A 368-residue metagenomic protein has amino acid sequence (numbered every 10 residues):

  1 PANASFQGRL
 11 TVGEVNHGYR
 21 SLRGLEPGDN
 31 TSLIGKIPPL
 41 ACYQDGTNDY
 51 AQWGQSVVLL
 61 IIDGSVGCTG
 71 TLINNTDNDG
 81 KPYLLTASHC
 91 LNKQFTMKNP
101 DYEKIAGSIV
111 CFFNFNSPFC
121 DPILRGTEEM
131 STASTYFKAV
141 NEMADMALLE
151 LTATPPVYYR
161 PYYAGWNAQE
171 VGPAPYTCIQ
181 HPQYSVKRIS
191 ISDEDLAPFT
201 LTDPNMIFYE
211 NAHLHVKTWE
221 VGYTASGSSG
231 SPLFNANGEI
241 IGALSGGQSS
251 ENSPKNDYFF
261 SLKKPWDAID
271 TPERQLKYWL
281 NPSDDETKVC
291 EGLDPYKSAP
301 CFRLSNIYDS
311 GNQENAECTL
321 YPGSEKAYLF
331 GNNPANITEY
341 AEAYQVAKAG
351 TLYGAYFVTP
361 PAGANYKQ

Functional and structural regions predicted by a protein language model:
P1-K217, S226: Serine endopeptidase catalytic core focused on the charge-relay Asp
E14, L59, S108, G242 (+2 more regions): Extracellular/lumenal ectodomain signal focusing on beta-strand-rich modules and carbohydrate-recognition contexts
T71-D79, G222-L244: Catalytic nucleophile loop of clan PA
L84, D101-E103, P122-S131, K138-V140 (+2 more regions): C-terminal subregion of chymotrypsin/trypsin-like serine protease catalytic domains
L91-Q94, S185, Q248-E251, A362-G363: Short glycine/acidic-enriched loop and turn motifs that connect beta-strands
L124, L201-F208, N252-D257, A268-T271 (+2 more regions): Surface-exposed intrinsically disordered loops and tails
V221-T224, G230, P361-Q368: Aromatic- and Gly/Pro-enriched, solvent-exposed loop/edge beta-strand patches characteristic of beta-rich domains
Y296-Q368: Beta-sheet-rich sandwich/jelly-roll-like modules and their strand-loop junctions
